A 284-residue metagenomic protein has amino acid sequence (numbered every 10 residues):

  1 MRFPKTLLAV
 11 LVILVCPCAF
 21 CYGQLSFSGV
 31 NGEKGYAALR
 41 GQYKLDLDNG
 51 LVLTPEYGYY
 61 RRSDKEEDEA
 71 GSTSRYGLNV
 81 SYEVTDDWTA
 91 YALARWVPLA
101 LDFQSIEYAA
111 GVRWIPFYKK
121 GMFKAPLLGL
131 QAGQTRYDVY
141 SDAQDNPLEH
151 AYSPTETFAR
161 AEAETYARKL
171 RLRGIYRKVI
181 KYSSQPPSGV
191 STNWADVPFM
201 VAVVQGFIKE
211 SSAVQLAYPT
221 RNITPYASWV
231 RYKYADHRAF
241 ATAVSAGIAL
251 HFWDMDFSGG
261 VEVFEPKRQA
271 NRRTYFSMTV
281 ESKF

Functional and structural regions predicted by a protein language model:
A9-C18: Bacterial N-terminal signal peptides
C21-E67, T73, A132-V139: Short glycine/proline- and aromatic-enriched beta-strand/turn motifs that initiate or cap beta-hairpins
C21-Y22, L45-V52, E83-T89, D102 (+4 more regions): Short loop/turn motifs that connect adjacent beta-strands in outer-membrane beta-barrel proteins
V30-G32, G58-E66, R95-F103, I115-K119 (+7 more regions): Sequence/structural signature of outer-membrane beta-barrel proteins
E33-G41, A70-Y76, D102-A110, S153-A159 (+4 more regions): Residues that define the transmembrane beta-barrel architecture of outer-membrane proteins
R40-K44, G77-S81, G111-I115, R160-E164 (+3 more regions): Outer-membrane beta-barrel architecture
N49-G50, A125-K233: Detector for outer-membrane/organellar transmembrane beta-barrel domains, recognizing the amphipathic beta-strand
A110-V112, I248-W253, V261, N271-F284: Outer-membrane beta-barrel "beta-signal"
